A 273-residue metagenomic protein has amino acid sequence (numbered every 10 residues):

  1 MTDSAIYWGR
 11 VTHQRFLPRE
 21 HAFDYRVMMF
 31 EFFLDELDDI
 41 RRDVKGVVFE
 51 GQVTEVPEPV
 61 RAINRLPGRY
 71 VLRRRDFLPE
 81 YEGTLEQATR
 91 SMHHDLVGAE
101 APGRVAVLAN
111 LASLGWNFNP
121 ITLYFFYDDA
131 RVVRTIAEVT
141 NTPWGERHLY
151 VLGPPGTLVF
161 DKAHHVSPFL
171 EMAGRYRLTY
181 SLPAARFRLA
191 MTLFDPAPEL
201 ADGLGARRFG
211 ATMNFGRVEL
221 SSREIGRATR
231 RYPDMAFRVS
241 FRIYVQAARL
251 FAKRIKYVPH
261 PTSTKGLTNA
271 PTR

Functional and structural regions predicted by a protein language model:
M1-R273: Mature, function-bearing regions of proteins
